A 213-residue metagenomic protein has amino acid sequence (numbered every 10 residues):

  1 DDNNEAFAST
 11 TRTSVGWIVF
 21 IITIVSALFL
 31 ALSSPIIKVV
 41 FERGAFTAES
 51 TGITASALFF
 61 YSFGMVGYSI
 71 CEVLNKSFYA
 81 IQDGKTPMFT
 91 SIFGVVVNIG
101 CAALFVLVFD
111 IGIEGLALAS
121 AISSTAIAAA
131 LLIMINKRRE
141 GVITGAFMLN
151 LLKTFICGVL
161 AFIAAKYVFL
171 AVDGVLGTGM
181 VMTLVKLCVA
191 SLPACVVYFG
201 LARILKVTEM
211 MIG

Functional and structural regions predicted by a protein language model:
D1-G213: Membrane-embedded alpha-helical bundles of multi-pass transporters/translocases, especially carrier/permease families
